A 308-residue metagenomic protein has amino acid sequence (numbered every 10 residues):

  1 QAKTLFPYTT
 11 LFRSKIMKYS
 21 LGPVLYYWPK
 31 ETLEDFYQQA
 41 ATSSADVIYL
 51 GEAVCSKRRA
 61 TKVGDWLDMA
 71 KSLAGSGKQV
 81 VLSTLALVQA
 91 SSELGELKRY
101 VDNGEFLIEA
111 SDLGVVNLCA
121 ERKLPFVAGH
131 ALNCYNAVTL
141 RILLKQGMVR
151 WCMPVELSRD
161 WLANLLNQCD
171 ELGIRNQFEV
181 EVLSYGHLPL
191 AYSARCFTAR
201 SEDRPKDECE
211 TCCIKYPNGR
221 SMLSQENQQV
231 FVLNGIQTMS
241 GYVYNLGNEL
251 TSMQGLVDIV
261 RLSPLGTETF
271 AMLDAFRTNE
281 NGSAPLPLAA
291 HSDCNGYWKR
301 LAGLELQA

Functional and structural regions predicted by a protein language model:
Q1-R13: Single conserved hydrophobic/aromatic residue that forms the stacking wall/gate of nucleotide- or nucleobase-binding
K15-C134, V138, I142, C152-A308: Active-site pocket-lining/capping segments in soluble small-molecule metabolic enzymes
G147-M148: As written
